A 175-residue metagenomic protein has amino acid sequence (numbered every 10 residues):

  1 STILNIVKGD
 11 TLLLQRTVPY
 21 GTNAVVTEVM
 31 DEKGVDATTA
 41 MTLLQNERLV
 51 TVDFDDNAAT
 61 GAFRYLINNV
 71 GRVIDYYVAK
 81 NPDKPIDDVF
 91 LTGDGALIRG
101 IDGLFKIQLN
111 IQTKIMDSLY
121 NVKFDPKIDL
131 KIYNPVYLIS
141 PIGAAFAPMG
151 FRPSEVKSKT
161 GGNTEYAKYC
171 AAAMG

Functional and structural regions predicted by a protein language model:
S1-G175: Hydrophobic/aromatic-enriched cytosolic interaction surfaces used to assemble or bind macromolecules
